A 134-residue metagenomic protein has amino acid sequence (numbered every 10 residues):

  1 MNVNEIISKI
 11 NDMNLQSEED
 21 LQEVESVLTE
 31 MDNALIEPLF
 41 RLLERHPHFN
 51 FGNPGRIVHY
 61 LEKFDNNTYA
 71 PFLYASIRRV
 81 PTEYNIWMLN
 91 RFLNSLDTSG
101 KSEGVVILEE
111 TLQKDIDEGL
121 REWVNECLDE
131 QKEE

Functional and structural regions predicted by a protein language model:
M1, Q113-E134: Acidic, proline/glycine-rich low-complexity IDRs
N2-S8, D32-L43, N66-I77, S99-T111 (+1 more regions): Amphipathic alpha-helical scaffolding segments comprising HEAT/armadillo-like alpha-solenoid repeats
S8-N14: Short N-terminal leader segment in a subset of presequences, especially plant chloroplast and some mitochondrial
D12, E19-E30, G52-F64, I86-S99 (+1 more regions): Structural detector for internal amphipathic alpha-helices that build alpha-solenoid repeat scaffolds
L15-E18, N33, H48-F51, T82-I86 (+1 more regions): Alpha-helix N-cap/helix-start positions at coil->helix boundaries
E23-S26, P38-H46, G55-L61, F72-I77: Short secondary-structure capping micro-motifs at structural edges
R78-G119: A mid-sequence interfacial segment
